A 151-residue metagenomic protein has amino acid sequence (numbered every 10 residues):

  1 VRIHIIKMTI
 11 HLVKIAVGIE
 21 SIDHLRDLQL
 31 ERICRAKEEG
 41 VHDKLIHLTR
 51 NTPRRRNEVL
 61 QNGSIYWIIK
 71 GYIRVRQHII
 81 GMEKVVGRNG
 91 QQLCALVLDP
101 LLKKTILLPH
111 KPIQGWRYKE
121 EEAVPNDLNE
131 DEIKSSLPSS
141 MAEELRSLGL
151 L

Functional and structural regions predicted by a protein language model:
R2, E38-G40, E130-I133: Intrinsically disordered, low-complexity linkers and terminal tails enriched in Pro/Gly and often acidic or mixed-charge
R2-Q29: Short, extreme N-terminal leader segments that mark the start of a protein/domain
H11, Q61, Q92-C94: A generic structural signal for short beta-strands and their flanking turns/coil linkers
E20, Q61, S140: Short, well-structured alpha-helical interface segments that form or flank functional binding sites
L30-E31, E83: Short, solvent-exposed amphipathic alpha-helical segments in soluble enzyme and RNA/protein-processing domains
I33-R76: Short, well-structured hydrophobic secondary-structure segments
Q77-P125: Aromatic- and Lys/Arg-enriched surface recognition patch
Q114-L151: Well-ordered alpha/beta subsegment
